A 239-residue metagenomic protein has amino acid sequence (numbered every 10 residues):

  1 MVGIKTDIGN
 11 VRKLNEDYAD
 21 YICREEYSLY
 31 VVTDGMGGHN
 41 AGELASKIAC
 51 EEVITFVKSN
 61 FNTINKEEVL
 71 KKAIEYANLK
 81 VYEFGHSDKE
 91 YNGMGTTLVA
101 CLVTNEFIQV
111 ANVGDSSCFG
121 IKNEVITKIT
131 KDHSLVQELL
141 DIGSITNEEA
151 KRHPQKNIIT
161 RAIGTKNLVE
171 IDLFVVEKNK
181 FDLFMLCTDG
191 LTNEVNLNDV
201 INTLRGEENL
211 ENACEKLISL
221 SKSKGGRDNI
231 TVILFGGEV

Functional and structural regions predicted by a protein language model:
M1-V239: PP2C/PPM-type serine/threonine phosphatase catalytic domain
